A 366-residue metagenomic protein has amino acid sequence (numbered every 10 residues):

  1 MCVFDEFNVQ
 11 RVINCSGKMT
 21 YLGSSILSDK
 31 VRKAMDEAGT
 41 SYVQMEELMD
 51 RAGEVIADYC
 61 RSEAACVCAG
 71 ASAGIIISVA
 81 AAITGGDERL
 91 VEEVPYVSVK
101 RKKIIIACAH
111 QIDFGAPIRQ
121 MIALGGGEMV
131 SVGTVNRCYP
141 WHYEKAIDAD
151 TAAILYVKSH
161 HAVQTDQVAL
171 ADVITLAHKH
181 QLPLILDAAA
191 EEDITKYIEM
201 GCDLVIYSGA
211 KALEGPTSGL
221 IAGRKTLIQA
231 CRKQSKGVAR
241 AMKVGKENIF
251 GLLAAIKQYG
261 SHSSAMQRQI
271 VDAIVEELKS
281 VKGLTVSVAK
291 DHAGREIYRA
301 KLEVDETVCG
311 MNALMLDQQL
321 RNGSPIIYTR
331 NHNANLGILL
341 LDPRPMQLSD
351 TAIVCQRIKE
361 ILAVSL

Functional and structural regions predicted by a protein language model:
M1-L27, G53-C68, S72-G260, D272-S280 (+4 more regions): Conserved PLP-enzyme active-site core in the AAT-like
V3, G283-K359: Conserved C-terminal alpha-helix-loop-beta "cap" of PLP-dependent enzymes that closes/shapes the active-site mouth
T20-V31, Y42-M49: A structural motif shared across PLP-dependent enzymes of the aminotransferase-like
E47-L48, V244, H332-N333: Short coil/turn segments at secondary-structure boundaries
S263-V271: Shared catalytic-loop signature of beta/alpha-barrel
E360-L366: Generic C-terminal helix-cap and adjacent flexible tail
